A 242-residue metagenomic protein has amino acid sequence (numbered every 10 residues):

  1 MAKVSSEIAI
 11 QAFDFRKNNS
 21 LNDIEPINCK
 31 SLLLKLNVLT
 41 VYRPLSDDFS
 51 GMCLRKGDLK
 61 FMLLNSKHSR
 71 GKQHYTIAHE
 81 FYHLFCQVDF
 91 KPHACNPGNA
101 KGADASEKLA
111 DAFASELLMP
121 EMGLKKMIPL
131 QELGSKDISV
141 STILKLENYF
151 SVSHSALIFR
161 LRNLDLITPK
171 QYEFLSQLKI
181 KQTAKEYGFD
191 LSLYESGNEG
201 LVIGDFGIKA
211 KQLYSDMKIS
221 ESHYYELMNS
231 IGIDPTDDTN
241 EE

Functional and structural regions predicted by a protein language model:
M1-E242: Active-site hotspot residues in diverse enzymes, especially metal/ion-binding acidic/histidine motifs
